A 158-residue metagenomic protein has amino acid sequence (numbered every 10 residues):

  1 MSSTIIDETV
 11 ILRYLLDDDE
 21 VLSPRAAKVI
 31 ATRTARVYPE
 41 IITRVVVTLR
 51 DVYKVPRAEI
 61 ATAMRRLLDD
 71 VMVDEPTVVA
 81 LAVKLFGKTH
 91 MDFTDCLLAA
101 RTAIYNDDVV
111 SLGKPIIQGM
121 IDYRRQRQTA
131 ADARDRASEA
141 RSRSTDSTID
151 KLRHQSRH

Functional and structural regions predicted by a protein language model:
M1-V37, V52-E59, Y123-H158: Short, well-structured N-terminal submotif of metal-dependent ribonuclease cores
T4, S23-T89, A100-D107: PIN-domain endoribonuclease scaffold, especially VapC-family toxins
V10-I11, I41, V78, L97-L98 (+1 more regions): Alpha-helix capping/helix-boundary segments
Y14-L16, T102, Q118-M120: Active-site-proximal flexible loops/turns
T48, I104, G119-I121, R127: Short secondary-structure boundary/hinge segments and terminal tails
E75, S111, R127-A130: Structural signal for conserved beta-strand scaffold positions within catalytic alpha/beta enzyme cores
F93-T94: Alpha-helical solenoid repeat architecture
D107-V110, P115-I117, R124: C-terminal binding/interaction regions
